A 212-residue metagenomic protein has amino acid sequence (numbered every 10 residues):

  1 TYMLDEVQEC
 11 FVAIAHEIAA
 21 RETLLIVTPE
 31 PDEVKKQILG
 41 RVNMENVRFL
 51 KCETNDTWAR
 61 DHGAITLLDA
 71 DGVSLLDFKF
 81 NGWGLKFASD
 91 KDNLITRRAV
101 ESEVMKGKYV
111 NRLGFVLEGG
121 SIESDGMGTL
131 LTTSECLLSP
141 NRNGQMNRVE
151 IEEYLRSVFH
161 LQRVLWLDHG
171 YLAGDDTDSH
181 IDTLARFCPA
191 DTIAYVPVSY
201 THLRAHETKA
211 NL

Functional and structural regions predicted by a protein language model:
T1-V12, E17, I26-S124, G128: Cofactor- and metal-binding active-site motifs of prokaryotic enzymes that mediate redox/radical or nucleophilic
T23-E30, A194-P197: Short internal beta-strands
S74-L76, S124, T129-T133, A185-R186 (+1 more regions): Short hydrophobic-aromatic micro-motifs
M127-C188: Loop-centered beta-sheet repeat module
D168, Y195-Y200: Active-site proximal loops enriched in glycine and acidic residues that flank catalytic Cys/His/Asp and coordinate
T201-T208: Conserved small/polar residues in nucleotide/adenosyl-binding loops
